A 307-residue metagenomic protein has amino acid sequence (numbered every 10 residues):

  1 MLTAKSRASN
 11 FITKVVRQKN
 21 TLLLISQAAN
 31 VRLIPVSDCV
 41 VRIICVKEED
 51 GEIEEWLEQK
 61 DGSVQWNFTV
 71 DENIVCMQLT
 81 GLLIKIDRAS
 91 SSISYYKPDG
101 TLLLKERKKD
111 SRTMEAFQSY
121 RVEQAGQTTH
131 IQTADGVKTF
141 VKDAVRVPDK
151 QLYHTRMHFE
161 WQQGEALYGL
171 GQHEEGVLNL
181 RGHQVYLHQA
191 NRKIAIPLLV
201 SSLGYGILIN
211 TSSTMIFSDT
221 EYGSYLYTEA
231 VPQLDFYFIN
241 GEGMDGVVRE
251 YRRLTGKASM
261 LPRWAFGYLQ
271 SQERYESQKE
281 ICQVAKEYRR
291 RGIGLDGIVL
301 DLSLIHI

Functional and structural regions predicted by a protein language model:
M1-A265, S271-E273, S277-E280, V284-K286 (+1 more regions): N-terminal accessory segment at the very beginning of proteins
I305-I307: Conserved small/polar residues in nucleotide/adenosyl-binding loops
